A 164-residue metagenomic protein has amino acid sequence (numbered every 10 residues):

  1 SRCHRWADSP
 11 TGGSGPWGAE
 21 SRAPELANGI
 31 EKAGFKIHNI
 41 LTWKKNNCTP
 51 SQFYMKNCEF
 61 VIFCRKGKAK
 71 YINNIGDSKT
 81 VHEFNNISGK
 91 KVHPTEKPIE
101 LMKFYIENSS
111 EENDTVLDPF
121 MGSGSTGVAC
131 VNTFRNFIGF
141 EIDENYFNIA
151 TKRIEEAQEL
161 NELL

Functional and structural regions predicted by a protein language model:
S1-N148: Core catalytic lobe of class I
T151-L164: S-adenosyl-L-methionine
